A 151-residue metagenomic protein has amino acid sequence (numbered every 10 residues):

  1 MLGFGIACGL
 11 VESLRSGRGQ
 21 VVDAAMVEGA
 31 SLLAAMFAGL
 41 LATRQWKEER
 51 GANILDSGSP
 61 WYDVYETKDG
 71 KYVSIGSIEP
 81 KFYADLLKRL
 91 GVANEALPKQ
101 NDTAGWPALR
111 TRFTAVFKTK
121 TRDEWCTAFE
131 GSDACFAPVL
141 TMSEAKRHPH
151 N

Functional and structural regions predicted by a protein language model:
M1-V73, S77: Active-site-adjacent "lid/gating" segments in soluble enzymes
L10-L14, F117, K146: Hydrophobic residues in alpha-helical segments
A30, T103-A104, A145-K146: Short secondary-structure capping/turn micro-motifs that flank functional sites
W61-F136: Aromatic-enriched alpha-helical interface/lid elements that frame and gate functional surfaces
E130-N151: Conserved PLP cofactor-binding pocket of PLP-dependent enzymes
